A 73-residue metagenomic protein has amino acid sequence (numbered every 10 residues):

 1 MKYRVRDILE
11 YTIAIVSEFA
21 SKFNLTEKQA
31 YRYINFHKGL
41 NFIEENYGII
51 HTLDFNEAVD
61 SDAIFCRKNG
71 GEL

Functional and structural regions predicted by a protein language model:
M1-L73: C-terminal alpha-helical interaction appendages
